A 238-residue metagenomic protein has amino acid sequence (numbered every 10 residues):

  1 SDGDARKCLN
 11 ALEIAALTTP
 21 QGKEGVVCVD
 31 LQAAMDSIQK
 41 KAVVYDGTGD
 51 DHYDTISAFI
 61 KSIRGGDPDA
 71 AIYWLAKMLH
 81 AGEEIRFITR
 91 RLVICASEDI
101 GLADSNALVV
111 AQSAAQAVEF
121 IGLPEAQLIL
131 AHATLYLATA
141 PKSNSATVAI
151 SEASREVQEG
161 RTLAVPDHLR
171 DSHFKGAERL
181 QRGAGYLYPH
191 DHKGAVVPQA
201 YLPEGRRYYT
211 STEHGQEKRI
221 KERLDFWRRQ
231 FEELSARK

Functional and structural regions predicted by a protein language model:
D2-V29, V44-G49, D99-N106, E119-E125: Conserved C-terminal "switch" segment of AAA+ ATPases
R6-Q21, Q32-Q39, S57-K61, I72-K77 (+1 more regions): C-terminal helical "lid" of AAA+/P-loop NTPase domains
K23-E24, Q32, K40-I56, D67: Inter-lobe coupling/hinge segments of SF2-like helicase ATPases
V26, G47-D51, I63-R64, A81 (+2 more regions): Replace "in large, NTP-powered and nucleic-acid-processing enzymes" with "in large, NTP-powered factors and other
G65-H190, L202-E204, Y208-K238: Terminal-proximal interaction/regulatory segments of ATP-powered molecular machines
G194-V196: Short amphipathic beta-strand starts and helix->beta connectors
